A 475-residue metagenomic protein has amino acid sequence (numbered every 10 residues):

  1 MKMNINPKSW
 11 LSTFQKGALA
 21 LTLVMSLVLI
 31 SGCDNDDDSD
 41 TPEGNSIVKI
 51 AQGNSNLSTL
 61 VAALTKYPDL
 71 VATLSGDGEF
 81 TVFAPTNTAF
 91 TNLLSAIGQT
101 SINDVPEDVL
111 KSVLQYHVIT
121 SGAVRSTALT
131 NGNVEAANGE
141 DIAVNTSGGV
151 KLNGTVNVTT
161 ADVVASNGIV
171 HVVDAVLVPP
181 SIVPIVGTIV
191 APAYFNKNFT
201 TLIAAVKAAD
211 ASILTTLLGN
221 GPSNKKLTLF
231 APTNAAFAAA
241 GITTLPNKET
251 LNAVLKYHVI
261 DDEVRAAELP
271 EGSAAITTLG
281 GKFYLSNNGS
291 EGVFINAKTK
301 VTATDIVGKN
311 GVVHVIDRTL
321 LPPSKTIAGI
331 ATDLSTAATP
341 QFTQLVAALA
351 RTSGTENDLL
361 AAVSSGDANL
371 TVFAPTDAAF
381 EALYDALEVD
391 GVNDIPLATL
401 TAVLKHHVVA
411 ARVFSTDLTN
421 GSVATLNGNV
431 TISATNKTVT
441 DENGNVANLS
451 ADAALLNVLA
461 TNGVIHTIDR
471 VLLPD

Functional and structural regions predicted by a protein language model:
K2-N6, S12, G17-L19, L27-D475: Mature, structured domains of secreted/extracytosolic soluble proteins
